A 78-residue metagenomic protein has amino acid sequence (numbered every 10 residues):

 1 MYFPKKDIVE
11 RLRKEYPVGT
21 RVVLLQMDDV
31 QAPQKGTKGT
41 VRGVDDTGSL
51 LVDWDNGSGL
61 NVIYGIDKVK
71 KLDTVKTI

Functional and structural regions predicted by a protein language model:
Y2-I78: Basic/aromatic-rich interaction segments and small domains that mediate binding to polyanionic partners
